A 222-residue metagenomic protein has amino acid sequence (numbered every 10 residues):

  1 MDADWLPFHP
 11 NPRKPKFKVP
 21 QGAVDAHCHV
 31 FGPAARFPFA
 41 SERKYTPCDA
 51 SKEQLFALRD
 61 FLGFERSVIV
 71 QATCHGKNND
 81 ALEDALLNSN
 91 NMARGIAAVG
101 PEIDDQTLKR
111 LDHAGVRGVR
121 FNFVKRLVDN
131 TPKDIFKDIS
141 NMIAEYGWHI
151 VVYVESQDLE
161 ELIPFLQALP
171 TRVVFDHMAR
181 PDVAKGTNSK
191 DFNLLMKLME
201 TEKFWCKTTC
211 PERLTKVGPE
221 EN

Functional and structural regions predicted by a protein language model:
D2-Y146, L198: Mid-domain alpha/beta scaffold segments of enzyme catalytic cores
P132-N222: Catalytic pocket-lining loop regions of alpha/beta-barrel enzymes, especially the amidohydrolase/enolase/GH5 lineages
